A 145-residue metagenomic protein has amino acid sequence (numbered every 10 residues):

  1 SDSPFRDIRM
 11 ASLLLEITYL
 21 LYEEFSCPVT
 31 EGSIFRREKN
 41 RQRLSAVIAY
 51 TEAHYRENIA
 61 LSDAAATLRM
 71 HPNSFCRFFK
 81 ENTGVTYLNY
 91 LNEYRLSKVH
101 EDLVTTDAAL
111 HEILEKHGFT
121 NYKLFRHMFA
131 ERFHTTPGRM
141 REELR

Functional and structural regions predicted by a protein language model:
D2-M10, Y19-A49, A53, E57 (+3 more regions): Short, Lys/Arg-enriched, Trp-marked, Pro/Gly-tolerant hinge/linker segments that flank
Y50-E52, E57-L96, A108, L114-E143: Basic/polar phosphate-binding segments, predominantly the helix-turn-helix DNA-binding elements of transcriptional
